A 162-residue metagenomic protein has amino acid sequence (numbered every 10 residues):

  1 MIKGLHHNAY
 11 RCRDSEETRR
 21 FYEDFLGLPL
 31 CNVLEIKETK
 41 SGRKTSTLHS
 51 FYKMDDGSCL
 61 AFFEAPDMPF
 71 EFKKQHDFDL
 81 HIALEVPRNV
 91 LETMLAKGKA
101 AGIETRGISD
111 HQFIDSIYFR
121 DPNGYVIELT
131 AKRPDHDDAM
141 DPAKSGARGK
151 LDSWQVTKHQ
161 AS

Functional and structural regions predicted by a protein language model:
L5-R13, F51-D55, E71-K97, D115-R120: Vicinal oxygen chelate
R11-G57: Core segments of cupin and vicinal oxygen chelate
R20-D24, M94-K99: Short amphipathic alpha-helices in soluble, non-transmembrane regions that often serve as interface/regulatory elements
D56-C59, N123-Y125: Short acidic/polar mixed-charge low-complexity motifs
A65-P66: A conserved beta-strand-loop-helix scaffold within acyl/acetyltransferase catalytic domains
L95-S162: Vicinal oxygen chelate
